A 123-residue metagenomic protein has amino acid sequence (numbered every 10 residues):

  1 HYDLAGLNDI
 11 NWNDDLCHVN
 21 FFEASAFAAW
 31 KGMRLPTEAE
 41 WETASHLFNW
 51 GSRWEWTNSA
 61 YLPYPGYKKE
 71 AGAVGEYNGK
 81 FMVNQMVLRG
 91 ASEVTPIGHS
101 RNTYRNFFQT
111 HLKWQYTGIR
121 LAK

Functional and structural regions predicted by a protein language model:
Y2-S25, A29, M33-R34, E38 (+1 more regions): Disulfide-stabilized, aromatic/cysteine-rich ligand-recognition loop
N8-C17, A39-W50, S59, P65-K68 (+1 more regions): Short, well-ordered junction/capping motifs at the entry into regular secondary structure
W30, W41, W54-W56: Signature tryptophan residues that serve as conserved aromatic anchors
R34, A44-L47, R53, I97: Structural signature of nuclease core domains in nucleic-acid processing machines
S52-E55, R120: Protein kinase-like catalytic core scaffold
T57-G72, P96-I97, N102: Cytochrome P450 core scaffold surrounding the K-helix E-X-X-R motif and the conserved "meander" helix-loop region
